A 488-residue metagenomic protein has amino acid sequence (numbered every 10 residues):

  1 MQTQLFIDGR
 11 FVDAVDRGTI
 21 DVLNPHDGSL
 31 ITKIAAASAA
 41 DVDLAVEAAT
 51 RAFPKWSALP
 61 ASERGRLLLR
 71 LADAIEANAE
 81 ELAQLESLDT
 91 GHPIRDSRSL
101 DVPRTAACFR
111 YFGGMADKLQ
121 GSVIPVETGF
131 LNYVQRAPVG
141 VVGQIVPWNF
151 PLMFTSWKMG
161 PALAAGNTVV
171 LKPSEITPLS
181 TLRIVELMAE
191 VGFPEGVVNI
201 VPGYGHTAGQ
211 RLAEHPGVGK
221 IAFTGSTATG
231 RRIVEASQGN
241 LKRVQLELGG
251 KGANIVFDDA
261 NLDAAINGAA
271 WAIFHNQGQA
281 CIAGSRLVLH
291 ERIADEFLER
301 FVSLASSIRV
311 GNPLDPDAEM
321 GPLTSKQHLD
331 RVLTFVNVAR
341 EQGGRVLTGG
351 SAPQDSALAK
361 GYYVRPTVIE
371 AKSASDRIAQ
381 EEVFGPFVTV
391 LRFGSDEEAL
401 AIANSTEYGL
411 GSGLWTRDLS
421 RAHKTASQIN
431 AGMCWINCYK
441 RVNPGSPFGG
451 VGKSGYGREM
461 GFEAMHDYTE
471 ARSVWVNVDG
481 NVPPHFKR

Functional and structural regions predicted by a protein language model:
M1-D27: Hydrophobic face of amphipathic alpha-helices that form TPR/SEL1-like repeat modules and related alpha-solenoid
D21, A35, S57-A58, D258 (+3 more regions): A structural signal for short, well-ordered beta-strand elements
D27-K33, V218, I255, R309 (+4 more regions): Conserved C-terminal structural/oligomerization subdomain of aldehyde/semialdehyde dehydrogenase
G28, R64, E86, F109 (+9 more regions): Residue-level signal for inorganic ion chemistry
I31-L119: Glycine-rich loop-to-alpha-helix module at the N-terminal edge of alpha/beta enzyme cores
F53, S57, A72-A79, A83 (+19 more regions): Structural signal for hydrophobic packing residues in well-ordered secondary-structure cores of soluble enzyme domains
Q120-A264, F393: Rossmann-like NAD(P) dinucleotide-binding subdomain of oxidoreductase/dehydrogenase enzymes
K220, A228-S373, I436, P483-K487: ALDH superfamily catalytic-core signature
